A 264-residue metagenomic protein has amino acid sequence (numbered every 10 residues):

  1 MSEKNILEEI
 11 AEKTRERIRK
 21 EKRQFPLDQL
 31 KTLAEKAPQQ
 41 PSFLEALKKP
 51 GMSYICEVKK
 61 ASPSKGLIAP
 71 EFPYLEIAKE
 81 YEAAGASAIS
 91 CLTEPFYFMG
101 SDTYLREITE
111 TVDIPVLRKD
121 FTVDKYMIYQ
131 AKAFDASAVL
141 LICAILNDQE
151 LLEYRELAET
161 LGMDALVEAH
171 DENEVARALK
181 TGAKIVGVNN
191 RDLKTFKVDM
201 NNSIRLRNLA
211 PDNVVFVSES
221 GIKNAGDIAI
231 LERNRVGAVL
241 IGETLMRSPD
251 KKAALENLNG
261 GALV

Functional and structural regions predicted by a protein language model:
S2-A69: An N-cap/entry alpha-helix motif that binds or orients negatively charged groups
I10, C56, Y81, A131 (+4 more regions): Conserved, mostly hydrophobic/aromatic
K13, K59-A61, E94, F121 (+5 more regions): Active-site beta-loop-alpha junctions enriched in small/polar residues
V58, K65-L166, E172-R177, S203-L206: N-terminal active-site wall of soluble small-molecule enzyme domains
V123-F134, E172-T181, S218, I222-I241: Catalytic cores of alpha/beta
Q130-E150, G187-F196, V236-A254: Glycine-rich phosphate-binding active-site loops on the catalytic face of alpha/beta enzymes
R205-L209, E232, R247-V264: C-terminal helical cap(s) of enzyme catalytic domains, especially alpha/beta-barrels
